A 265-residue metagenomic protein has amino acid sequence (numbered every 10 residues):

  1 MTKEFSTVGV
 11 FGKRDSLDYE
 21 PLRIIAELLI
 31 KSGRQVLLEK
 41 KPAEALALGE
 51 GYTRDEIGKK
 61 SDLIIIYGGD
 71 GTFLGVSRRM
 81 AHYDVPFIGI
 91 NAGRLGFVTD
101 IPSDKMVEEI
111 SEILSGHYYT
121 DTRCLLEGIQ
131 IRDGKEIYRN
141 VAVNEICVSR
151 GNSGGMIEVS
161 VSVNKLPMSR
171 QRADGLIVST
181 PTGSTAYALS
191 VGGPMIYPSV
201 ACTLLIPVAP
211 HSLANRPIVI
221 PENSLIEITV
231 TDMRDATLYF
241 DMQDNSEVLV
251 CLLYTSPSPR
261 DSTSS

Functional and structural regions predicted by a protein language model:
M1-L63, G75, D104-Y119, Q130-N140: ATP/NTP phosphate-donor binding region
Q35, D84-P86: Proline-centered loop/turn at the N-terminus of a beta-strand
I66-D70, S77-R79: N-terminal glycine-rich "phosphate-gripper" loop used for MgATP/nucleotide binding and carboxylate activation
D70-T72, G93-L95, T182-S184: Short glycine-rich anion-binding loops that position phosphate/pyrophosphate groups of nucleotides and phosphorylated
L95-D174: Catalytic core of DAGKc-family lipid kinases
R170-D174, V178-A214: Gly/Ser/Thr-rich active-site loops/lids in small-molecule metabolic enzymes that frequently grip phosphoryl groups
I226-V250: A conserved acidic, glycine/proline-rich C-terminal tail/linker
Y254-D261: Conserved small/polar residues in nucleotide/adenosyl-binding loops
